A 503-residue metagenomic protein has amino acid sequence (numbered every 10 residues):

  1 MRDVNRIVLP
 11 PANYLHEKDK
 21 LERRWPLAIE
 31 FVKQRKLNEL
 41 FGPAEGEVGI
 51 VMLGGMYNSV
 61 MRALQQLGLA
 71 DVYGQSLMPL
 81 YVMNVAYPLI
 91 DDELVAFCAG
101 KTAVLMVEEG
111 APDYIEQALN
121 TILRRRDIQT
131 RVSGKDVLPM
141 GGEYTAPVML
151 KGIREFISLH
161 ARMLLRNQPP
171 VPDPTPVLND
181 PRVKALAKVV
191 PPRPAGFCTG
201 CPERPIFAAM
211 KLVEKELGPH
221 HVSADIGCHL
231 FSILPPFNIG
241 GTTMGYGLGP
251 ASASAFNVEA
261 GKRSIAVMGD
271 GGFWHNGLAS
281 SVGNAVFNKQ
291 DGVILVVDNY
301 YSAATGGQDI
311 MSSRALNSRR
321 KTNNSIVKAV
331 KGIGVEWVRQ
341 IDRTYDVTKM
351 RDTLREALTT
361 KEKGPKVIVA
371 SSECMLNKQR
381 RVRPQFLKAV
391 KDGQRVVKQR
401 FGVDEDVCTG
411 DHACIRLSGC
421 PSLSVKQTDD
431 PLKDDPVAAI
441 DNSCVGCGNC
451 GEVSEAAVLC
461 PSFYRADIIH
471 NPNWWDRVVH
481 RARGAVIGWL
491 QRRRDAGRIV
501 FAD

Functional and structural regions predicted by a protein language model:
M1-E17, V286-D291, V296-S302, C460 (+2 more regions): Mobile "lid/hinge" segments at catalytic clefts and subdomain interfaces of large enzymes
M1-F197, P202-E203, T344, R355 (+2 more regions): Flexible, low-complexity linker and terminal segments
A44-V48, G74-M78, G100-A103, D127-Q129 (+8 more regions): Short coil/turn connectors at secondary-structure junctions
L94, I206, V222, G245-A255 (+6 more regions): Extended, hydrophobic alpha-helical segments in both membrane/secreted and soluble proteins
D173-G249, E259: Active-site diphosphate/adenylate-binding microenvironment
I233-G364, M375-R380: Thiamine diphosphate
D392-D404, A456-D503: Intrinsic disorder at enzyme termini
